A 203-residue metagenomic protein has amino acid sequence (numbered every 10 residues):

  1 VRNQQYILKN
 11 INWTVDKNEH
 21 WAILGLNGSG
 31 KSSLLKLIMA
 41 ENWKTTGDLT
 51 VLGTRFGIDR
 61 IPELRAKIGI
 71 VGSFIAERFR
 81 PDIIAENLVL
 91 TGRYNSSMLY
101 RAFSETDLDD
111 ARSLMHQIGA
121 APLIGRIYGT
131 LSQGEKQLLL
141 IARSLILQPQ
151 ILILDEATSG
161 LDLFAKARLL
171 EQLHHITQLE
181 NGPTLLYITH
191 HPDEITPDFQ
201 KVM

Functional and structural regions predicted by a protein language model:
L24-L26: The feature captures the beta-strand-to-loop junction immediately N-terminal to the Walker
M39: Helix-to-loop junction immediately C-terminal to a conserved catalytic motif
G47-G57, L64: Conserved ABC transporter NBD signature motif
E105-L123: Conserved ABC ATPase "signature" region
I127-L131, E135: Conserved ABC ATPase signature
Q148: Conserved catalytic motifs of ABC-family nucleotide-binding domains
L152-E156: Catalytic Walker B motif of ABC-type/P-loop ATPase nucleotide-binding domains
